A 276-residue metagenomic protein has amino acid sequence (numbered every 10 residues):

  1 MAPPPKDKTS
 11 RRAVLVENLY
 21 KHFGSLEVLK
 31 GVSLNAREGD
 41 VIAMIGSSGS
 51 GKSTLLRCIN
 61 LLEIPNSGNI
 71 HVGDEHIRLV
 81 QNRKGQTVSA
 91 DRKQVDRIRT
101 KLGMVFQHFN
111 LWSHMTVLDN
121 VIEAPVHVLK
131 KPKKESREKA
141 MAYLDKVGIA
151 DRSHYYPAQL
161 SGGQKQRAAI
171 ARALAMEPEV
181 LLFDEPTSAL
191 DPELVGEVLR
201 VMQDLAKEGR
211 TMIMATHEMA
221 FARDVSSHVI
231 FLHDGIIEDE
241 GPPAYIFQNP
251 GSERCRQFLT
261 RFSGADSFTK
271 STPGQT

Functional and structural regions predicted by a protein language model:
Y156-L160, Q164: Conserved ABC ATPase signature
A175-E179: A short, proline-enriched helix->beta-strand linker immediately N-terminal to the Walker B motif in ABC-type P-loop
L181-D184: Catalytic Walker B motif of ABC-type/P-loop ATPase nucleotide-binding domains
T216-H217: H-loop/switch region of ABC-family ATPase nucleotide-binding domains
E240-G241: ABC ATPase "signature
